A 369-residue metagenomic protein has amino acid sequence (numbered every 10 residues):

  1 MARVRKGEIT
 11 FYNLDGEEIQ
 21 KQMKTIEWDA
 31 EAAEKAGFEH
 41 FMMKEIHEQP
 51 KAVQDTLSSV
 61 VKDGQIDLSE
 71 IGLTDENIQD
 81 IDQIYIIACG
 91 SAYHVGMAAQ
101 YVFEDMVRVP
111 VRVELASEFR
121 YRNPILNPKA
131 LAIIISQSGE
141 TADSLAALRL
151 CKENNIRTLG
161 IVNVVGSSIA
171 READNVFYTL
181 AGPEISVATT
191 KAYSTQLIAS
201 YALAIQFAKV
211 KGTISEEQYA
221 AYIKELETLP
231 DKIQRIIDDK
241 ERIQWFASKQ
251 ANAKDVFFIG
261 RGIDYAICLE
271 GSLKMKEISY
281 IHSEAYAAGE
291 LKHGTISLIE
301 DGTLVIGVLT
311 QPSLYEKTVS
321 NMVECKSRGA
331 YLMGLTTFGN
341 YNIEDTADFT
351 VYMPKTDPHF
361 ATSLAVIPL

Functional and structural regions predicted by a protein language model:
M1-Q79, A92, Y101, D105-M106 (+6 more regions): N-terminal segments that mediate ammonia production and transfer in glutamine-dependent amidotransferase systems
R3, K35, E45, D75-I78 (+8 more regions): Replace "in large, NTP-powered and nucleic-acid-processing enzymes" with "in large, NTP-powered factors and other
G7-T10, K24, E39-K44, D82 (+13 more regions): Structural beta-strand/beta-sheet cores of well-ordered domains, especially the beta-sheet scaffolds that support
G16, Y331, E344, P358-L369: Generic C-terminus detector
Q49-V53, L57-Y85, N175-L304: Active-site phosphate/pyrophosphate-binding segments
Q79-T228, V308-T356: Glycine-rich phosphate-binding loops that contact phosphosugars or nucleotide phosphates
V95, A99, T195-A199, I267 (+2 more regions): Catalytic-loop motifs flanking and including active-site residues across diverse enzymes
G302-P312, V366-P368: Hydrophobic membrane-spanning alpha-helices of multi-pass integral membrane proteins
